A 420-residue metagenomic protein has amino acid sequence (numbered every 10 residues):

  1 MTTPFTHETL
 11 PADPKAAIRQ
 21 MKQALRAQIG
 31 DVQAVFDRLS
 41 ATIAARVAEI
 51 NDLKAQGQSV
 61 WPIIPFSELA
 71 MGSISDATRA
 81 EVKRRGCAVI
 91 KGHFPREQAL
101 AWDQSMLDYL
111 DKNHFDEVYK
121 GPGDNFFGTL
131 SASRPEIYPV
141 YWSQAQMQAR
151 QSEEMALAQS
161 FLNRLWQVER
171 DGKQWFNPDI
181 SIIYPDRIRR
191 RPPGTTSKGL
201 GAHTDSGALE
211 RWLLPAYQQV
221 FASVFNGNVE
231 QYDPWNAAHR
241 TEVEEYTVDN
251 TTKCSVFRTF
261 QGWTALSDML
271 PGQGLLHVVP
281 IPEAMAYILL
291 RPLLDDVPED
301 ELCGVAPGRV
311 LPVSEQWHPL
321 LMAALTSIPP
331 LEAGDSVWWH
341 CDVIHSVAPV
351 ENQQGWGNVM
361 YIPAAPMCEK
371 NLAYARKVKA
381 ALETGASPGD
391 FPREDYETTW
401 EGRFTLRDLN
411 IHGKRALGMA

Functional and structural regions predicted by a protein language model:
M1-R84, G402, L406-R407, I411-A420: Fe(II)/2-oxoglutarate
T2, G57, A77, V82-R85 (+5 more regions): Non-heme Fe(II) oxygenase catalytic core, chiefly the N-lobe of the double-stranded beta-helix
T2-K15, R19, P292-A420: Conserved double-stranded beta-helix
Q23-R26, G30, A48, D52-A55 (+9 more regions): Generic surface-pattern signal
V35-K54, Y109-L110, I182, E369-G385: Charged, low-complexity, helix-prone segments enriched in Lys/Glu/Asp/Gln
G57-E68, I74, R187-I188, S197-W212 (+3 more regions): Non-transmembrane, interaction-prone segments in cytosolic or luminal domains
